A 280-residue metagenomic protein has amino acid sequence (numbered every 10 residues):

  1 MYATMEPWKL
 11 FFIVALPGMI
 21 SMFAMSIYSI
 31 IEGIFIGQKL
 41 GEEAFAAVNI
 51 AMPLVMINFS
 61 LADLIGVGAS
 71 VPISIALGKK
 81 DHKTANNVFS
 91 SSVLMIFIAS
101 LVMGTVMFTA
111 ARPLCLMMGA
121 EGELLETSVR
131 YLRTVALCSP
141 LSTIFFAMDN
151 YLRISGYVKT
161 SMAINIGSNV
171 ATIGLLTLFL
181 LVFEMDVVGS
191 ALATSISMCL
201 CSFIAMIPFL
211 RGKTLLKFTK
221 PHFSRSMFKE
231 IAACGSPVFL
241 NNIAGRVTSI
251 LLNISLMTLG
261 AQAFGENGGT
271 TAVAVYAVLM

Functional and structural regions predicted by a protein language model:
M1-A15, I73-P140, V182-S236: Short alpha-helical transmembrane segments in multi-pass integral membrane proteins
P7-K9, I13-S29, G37-E43: N-terminal alpha-helical transmembrane segments of multi-pass membrane transport and channel/translocase proteins
M19, F23-I31, L54-G68, G104-T105 (+7 more regions): Hydrophobic alpha-helical transmembrane bundles that constitute the permease/transmembrane domains of multi-pass
I27-A46, C115-G122, L178-M185, I243-V278: Helix-terminus/linker motif at the lipid-water interface of multi-pass membrane proteins
S29, L124-V129, I154-Y157: Short juxtamembrane and helix-loop transition motifs at transmembrane-helix boundaries in membrane proteins
F45-T105, F145-S161, V273-M280: Small-residue-rich hydrophobic transmembrane alpha-helices
K159, N169-S202, E266-G269: Membrane-interface helix-loop junctions in multi-pass transport and translocation proteins
